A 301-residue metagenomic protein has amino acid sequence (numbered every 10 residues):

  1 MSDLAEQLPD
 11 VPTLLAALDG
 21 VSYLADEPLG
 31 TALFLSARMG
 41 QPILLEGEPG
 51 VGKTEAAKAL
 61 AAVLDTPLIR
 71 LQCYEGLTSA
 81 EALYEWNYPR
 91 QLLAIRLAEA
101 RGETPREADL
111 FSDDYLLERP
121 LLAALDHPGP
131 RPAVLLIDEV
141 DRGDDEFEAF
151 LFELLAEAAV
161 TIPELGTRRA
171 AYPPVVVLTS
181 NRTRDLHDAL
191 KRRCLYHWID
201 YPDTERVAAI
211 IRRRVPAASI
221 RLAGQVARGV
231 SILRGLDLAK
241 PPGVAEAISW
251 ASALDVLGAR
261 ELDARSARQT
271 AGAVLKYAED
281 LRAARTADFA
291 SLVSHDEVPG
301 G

Functional and structural regions predicted by a protein language model:
M1-G301: C-terminal regulatory/interaction module of P-loop NTP-utilizing enzymes
